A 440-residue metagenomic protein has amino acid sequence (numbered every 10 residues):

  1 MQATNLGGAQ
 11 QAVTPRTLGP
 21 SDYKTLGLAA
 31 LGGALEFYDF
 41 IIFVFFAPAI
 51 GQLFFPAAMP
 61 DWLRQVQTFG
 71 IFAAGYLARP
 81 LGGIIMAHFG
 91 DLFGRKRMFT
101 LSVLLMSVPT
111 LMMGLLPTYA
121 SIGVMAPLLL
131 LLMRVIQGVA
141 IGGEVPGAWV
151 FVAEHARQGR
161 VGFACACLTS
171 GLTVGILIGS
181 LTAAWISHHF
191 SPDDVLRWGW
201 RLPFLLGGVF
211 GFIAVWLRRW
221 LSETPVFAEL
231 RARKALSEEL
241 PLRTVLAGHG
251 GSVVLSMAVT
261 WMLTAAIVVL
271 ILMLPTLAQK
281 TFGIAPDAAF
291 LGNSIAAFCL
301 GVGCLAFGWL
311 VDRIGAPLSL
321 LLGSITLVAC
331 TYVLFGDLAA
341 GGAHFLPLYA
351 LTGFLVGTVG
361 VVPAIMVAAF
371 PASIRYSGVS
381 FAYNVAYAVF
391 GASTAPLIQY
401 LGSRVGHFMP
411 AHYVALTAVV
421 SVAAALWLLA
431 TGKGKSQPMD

Functional and structural regions predicted by a protein language model:
V44, G250-C299, G391: Extracytoplasmic gate region of multi-pass secondary transporters
A47-L81: Extracellular/periplasmic helix-loop-helix junction of adjacent transmembrane segments in MFS-like secondary
G83-G94, C304-G315: Helix-to-loop junctions at the C-terminal end of transmembrane segments in multipass secondary transporters
L92-V103, R313-S324: Cytoplasmic membrane-interface "Motif A"-like loop-to-helix N-cap segments of 12-TM Major Facilitator Superfamily
L104-I122, I325-A339: C-terminal ends and interior cores of transmembrane alpha-helices in multi-pass membrane transporters/permeases
F163-S187, A382-T394: Glycine-rich segments within core transmembrane alpha-helices of 12-TM secondary carriers
A214-L221, I365, L416-D440: Multi-pass alpha-helical transporter architecture, strongest for 12-TM Major Facilitator/SLC carriers used
P317-V361: C-terminal transmembrane helical hairpin of 12-TM major facilitator-type secondary transporters
